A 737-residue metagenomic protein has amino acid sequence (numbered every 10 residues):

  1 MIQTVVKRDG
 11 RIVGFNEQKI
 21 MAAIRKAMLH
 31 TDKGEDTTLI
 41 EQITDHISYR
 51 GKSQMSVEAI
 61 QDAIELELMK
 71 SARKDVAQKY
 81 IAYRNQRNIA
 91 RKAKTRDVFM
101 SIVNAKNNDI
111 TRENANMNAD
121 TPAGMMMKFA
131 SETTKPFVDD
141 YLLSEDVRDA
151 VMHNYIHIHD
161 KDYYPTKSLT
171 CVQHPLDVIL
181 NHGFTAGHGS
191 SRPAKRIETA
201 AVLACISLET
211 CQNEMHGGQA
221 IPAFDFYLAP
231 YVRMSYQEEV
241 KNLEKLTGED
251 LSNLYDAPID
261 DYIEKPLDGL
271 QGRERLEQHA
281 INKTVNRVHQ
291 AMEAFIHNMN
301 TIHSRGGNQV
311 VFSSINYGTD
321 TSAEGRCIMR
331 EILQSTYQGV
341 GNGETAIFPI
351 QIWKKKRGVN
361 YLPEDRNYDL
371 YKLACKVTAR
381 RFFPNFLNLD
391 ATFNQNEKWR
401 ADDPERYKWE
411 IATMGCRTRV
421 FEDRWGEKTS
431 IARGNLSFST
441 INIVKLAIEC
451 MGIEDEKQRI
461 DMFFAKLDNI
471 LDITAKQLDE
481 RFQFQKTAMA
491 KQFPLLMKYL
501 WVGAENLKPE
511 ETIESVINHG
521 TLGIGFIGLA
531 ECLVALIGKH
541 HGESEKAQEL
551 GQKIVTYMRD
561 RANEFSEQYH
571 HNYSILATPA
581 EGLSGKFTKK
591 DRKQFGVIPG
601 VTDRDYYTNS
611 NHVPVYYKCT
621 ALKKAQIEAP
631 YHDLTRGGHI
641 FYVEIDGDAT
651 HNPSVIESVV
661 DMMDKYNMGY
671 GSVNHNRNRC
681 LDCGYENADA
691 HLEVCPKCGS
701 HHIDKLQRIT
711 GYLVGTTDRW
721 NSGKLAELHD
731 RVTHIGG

Functional and structural regions predicted by a protein language model:
M1-A105, D109, A726-V732: Charged, amphipathic alpha-helical regulatory modules used for macromolecular assembly or allosteric control
Q3, D45-G51, S313-N316, E531-L533 (+2 more regions): Short, hydrophobic beta-strand segments
V76-N85, N667-G669, N674-N676, D718-G737: Long, highly charged low-complexity segments enriched in Glu/Asp and Lys/Arg with interspersed Ser/Thr
I89-A90, R96-N518, K539-H540, S544-D704: Conserved catalytic cores of very large enzyme subunits
L522-A535, T556: Contiguous, well-ordered alpha-helical segments that form the cores/surfaces of helical PPI scaffolds
L692, P696-G737: Long insertion/accessory domains within large nucleic-acid-processing enzymes
